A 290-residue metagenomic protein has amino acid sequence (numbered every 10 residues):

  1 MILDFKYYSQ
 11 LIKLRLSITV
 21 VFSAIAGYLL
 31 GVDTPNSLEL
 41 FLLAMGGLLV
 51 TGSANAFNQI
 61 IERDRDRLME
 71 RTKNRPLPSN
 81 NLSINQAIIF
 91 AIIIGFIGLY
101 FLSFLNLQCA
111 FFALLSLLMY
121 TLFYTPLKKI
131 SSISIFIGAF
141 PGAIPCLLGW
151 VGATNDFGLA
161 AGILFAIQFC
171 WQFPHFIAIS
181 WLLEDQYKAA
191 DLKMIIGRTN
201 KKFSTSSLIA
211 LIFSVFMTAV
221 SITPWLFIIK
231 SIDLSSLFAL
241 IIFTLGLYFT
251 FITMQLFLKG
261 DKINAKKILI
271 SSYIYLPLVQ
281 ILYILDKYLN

Functional and structural regions predicted by a protein language model:
M1-I2, I61-L82, I177-S204: Cytosolic, membrane-interface loops and tails of multi-pass inner-membrane proteins
T19-I25, R75-P78, F136-A153, K201-S204 (+1 more regions): Small-residue-rich segments of transmembrane alpha-helices in multi-pass membrane proteins, especially helix faces
F22-R63, R71, G95, A110-L122 (+1 more regions): Membrane-embedded alpha-helical segments that form the functional core of polytopic membrane enzymes, especially those
L49-F57, L118-P126, I167-E184, T218 (+1 more regions): Transmembrane alpha-helical segments that form the membrane-embedded catalytic/substrate-channel core of multi-pass
R71-C109, K201-L226: Multi-pass membrane catalytic core of lipid/isoprenoid biosynthesis enzymes
S83, K202-T205, T250-L278: Interfacial loop-to-transmembrane junctions
I84-A153: Intramembrane alpha-helical segments
L147-A160, M217-P224, Y275-N290: Hydrophobic alpha-helical transmembrane segments in multi-pass integral membrane proteins
